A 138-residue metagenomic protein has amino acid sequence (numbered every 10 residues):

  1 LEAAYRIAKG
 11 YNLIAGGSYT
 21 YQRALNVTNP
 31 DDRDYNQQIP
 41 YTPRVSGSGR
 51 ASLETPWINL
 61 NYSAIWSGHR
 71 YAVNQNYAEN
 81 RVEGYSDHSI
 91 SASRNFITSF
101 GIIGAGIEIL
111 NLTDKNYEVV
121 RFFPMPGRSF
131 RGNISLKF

Functional and structural regions predicted by a protein language model:
L1-A4, S89-N95: Short, well-ordered amphipathic alpha-helices
L1-V73, T113: Gram-negative outer-membrane beta-barrel transporters
I14-G16, N80-I90: Conserved long hydrophobic alpha-helices within structured protein cores
P40, A51, A78-R81, F123: Alpha-helix initiation/capping motif
Y41-G47, G84-H88, P126-F130: Residues that define the transmembrane beta-barrel architecture of outer-membrane proteins
W57, D87, G104: Active-site lining segments that contact anionic ligands and/or coordinate catalytic metals
Y62-A64, S86-H88, R94: Polar/charged side chains located within well-ordered beta-strands of beta-rich proteins
W66-V73, R81, A92-F138: C-terminal beta-signal and adjacent terminal beta-strands/loops of Gram-negative outer-membrane beta-barrel proteins
